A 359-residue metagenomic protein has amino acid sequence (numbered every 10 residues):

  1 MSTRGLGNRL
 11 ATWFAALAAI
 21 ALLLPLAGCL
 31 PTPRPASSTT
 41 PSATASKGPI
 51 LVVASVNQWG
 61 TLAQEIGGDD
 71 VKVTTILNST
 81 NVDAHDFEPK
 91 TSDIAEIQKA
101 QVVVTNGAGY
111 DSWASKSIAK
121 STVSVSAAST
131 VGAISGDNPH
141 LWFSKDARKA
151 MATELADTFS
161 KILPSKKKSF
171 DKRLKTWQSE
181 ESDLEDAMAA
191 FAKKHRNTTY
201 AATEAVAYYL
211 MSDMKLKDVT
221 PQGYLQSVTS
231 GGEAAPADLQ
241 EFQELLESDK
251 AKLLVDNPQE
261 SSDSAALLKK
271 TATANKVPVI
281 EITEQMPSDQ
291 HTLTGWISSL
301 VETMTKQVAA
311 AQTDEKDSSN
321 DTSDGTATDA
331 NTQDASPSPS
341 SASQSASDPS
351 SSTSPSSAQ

Functional and structural regions predicted by a protein language model:
S2-A18, P25-Q359: Extracytoplasmic metal-acquisition and chelation regions
